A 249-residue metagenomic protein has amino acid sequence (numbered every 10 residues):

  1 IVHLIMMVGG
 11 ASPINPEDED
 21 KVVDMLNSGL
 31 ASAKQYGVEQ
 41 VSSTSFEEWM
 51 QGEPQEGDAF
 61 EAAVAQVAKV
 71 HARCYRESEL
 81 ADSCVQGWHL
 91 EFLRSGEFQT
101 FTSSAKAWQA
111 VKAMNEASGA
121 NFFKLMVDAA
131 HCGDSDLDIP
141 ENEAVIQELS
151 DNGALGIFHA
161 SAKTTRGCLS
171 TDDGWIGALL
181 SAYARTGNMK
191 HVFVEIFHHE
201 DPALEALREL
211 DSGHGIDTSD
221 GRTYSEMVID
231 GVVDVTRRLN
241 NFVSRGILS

Functional and structural regions predicted by a protein language model:
I1-A65, A162, K190-E200: Structural motif corresponding to the early beta-alpha repeats
I1-V2, V85, L155: A broad structural signal for short, well-ordered beta-strand segments within beta-sheet-rich domains
A11, V41, V85, H89-F92 (+2 more regions): A generic structural signal for ordered alpha-helices
I14, G52-Q55, F92, I216 (+1 more regions): Short amphipathic alpha-helical segments at helix-loop
V23, N27-A31, G37-V38, K69-A72 (+2 more regions): Histidine-acidic metal/acid-base catalytic patches
F46-A59, G87-T100, A130-H131: Active-site-proximal beta-alpha loop/turn segments in soluble metabolic enzymes
A65-E97: Catalytic cores of phosphodiester-bond-cleaving enzymes
